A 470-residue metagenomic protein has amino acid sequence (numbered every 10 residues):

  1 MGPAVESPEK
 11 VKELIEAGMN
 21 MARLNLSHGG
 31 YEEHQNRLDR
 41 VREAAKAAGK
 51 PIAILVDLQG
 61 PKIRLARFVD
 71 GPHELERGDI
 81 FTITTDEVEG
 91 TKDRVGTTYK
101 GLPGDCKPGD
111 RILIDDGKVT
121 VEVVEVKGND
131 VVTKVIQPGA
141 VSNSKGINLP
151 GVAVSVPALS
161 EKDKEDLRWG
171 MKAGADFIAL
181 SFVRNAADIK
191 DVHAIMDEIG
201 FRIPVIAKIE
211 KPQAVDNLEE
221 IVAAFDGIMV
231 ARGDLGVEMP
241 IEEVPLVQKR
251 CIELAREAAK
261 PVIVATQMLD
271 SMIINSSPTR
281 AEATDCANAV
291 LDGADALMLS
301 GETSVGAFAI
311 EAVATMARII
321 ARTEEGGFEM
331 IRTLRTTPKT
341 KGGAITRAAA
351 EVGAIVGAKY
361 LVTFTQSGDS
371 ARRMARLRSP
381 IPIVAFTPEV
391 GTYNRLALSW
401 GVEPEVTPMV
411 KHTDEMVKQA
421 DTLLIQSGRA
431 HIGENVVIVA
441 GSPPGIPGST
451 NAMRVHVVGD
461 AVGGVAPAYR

Functional and structural regions predicted by a protein language model:
M1-R470: Non-catalytic helical/linker scaffolds that mediate oligomerization, partner binding, and domain coupling around large
